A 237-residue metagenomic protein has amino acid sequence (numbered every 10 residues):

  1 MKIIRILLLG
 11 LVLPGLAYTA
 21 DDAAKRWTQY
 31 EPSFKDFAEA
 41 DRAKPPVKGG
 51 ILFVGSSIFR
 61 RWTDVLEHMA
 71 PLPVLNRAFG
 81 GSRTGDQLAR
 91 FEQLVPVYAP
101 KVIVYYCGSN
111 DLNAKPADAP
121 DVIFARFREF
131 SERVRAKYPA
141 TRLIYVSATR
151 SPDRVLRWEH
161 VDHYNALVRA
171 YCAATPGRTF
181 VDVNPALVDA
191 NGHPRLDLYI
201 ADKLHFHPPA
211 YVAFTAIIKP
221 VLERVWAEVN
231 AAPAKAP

Functional and structural regions predicted by a protein language model:
M1-F53, F59, T63-A70, E223-P237: N-terminal secretory targeting modules
A40-I51, A89-Y98, E132-R135: Short amphipathic alpha-helices and their capping/turn segments at secondary-structure boundaries
F59-L75, T84-F124, I144, A148-P152: Oxyanion-hole/transition-state-stabilizing segment in secreted/luminal serine hydrolases and related acyltransferases
R77-S82, V102-A117, R128, E132 (+5 more regions): Cell-envelope and extracellular/periplasmic
F91, F127-E132, N165, R169: Generic structural signal for well-ordered alpha-helices, preferentially at hydrophobic/aromatic core positions
P120-R128, H160-N165: Charged helix-capping and loop-helix junction motifs
Y138-R142: A short helix->loop->beta-strand "cap" motif at the edges of active sites that frequently abuts
T149-P237: Catalytic His-Asp segment of secreted/periplasmic serine-dependent ester chemistry enzymes
